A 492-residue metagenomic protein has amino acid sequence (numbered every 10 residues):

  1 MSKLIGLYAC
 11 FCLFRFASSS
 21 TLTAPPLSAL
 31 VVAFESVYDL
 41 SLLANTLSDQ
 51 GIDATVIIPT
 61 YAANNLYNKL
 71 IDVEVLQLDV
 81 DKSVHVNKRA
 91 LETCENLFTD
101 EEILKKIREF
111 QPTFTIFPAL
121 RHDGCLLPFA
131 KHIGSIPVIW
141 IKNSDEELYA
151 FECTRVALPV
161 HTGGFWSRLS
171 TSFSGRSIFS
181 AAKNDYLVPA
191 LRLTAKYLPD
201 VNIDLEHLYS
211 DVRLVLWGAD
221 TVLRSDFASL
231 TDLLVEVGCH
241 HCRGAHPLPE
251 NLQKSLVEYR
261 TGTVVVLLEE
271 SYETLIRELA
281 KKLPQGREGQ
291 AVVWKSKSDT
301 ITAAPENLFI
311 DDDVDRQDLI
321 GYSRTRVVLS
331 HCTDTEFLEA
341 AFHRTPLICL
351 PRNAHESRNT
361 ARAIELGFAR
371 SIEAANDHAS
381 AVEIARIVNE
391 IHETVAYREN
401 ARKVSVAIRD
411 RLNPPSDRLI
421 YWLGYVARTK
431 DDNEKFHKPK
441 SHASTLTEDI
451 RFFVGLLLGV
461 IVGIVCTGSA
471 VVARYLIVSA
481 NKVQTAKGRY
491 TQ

Functional and structural regions predicted by a protein language model:
Y8-L30, F34: N-terminal signal peptide
D39-L42, S210-D211, S225-A304: Conserved catalytic-core segment of nucleotide-activated headgroup transferases in glycan assembly
T60-E92: Conserved nucleotide-sugar phosphate-binding/catalytic loop shared by glycosyltransferases and other
E92-S167, T221-L223: Conserved nucleotide-sugar donor-interacting segment of glycosyltransferase catalytic cores, predominantly GT-B
T115-F117, D312-R362: A donor-sugar binding/catalytic signature common to diverse glycosyltransferases and related nucleotide-sugar
S170-G262, R428-K435: A nucleotide-sugar donor-handling region in carbohydrate enzymes
L208, S380-Q492: C-terminal amphipathic helix plus adjacent low-complexity, charged tail appended to glycosyltransferase catalytic
D299-D318: Nucleotide-activated donor-binding/catalytic signature segment of Leloir-type glycosyltransferases, i.e., the conserved
